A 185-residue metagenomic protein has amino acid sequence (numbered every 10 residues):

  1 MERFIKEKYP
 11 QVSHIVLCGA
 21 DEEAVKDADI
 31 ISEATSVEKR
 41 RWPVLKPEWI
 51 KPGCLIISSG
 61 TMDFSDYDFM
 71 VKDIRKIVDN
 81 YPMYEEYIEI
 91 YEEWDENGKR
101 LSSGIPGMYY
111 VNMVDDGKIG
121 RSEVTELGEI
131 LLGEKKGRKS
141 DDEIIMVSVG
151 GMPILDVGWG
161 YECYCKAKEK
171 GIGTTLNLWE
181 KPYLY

Functional and structural regions predicted by a protein language model:
M1-E38: Glycine-rich phosphate/diphosphate-binding loop of Rossmann-like nucleotide-binding domains
K26, K51, S65-V71: Short loop/helix-cap segments at secondary-structure boundaries that form the rim of catalytic
K26-D27, E38-L55: Rossmann-fold NAD(P) dinucleotide-binding segment
S32-E33, I57-S58, V78: Redox-cofactor binding/interface segments in oxidoreductases and associated redox assembly factors
T35-V37, G60-T61, Y81: Short glycine-/small-residue-rich Rossmann-like dinucleotide-binding loops
V37-R41, W49, T175-Y185: Charge-rich, low-complexity intrinsically disordered segments
K39-R41, F64-S65, E85-E86: Short glycine-rich, flexible loops that bind phosphorylated cofactors or substrates
Y67-Y183: Adenosine-phosphate binding glycine-rich loop
